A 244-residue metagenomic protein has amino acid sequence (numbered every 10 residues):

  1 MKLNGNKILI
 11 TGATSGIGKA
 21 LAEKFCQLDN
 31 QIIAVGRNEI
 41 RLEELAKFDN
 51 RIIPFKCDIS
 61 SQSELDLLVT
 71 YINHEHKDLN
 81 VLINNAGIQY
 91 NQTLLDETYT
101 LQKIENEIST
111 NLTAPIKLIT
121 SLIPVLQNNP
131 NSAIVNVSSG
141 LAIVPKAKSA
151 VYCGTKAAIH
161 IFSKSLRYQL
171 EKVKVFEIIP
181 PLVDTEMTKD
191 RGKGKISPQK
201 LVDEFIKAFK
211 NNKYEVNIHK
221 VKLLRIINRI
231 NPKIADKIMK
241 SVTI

Functional and structural regions predicted by a protein language model:
T14-S15: Conserved glycine-rich cofactor-binding loop
L28-E43: Conserved glycine-rich Rossmann-like NAD(P)H-binding loop of the short-chain dehydrogenase/reductase
D49-S63: Rossmann-fold cofactor-recognition segment
Q89-E105, K148: Conserved mid-core segment of classical short-chain dehydrogenase/reductases
I119, T155: Active-site helix of classical SDR
S139: Residue(s) in the substrate-gating loop at a strand-loop-helix junction that position the organic substrate next
E177-I178, K189-R229: C-terminal helical subdomain
